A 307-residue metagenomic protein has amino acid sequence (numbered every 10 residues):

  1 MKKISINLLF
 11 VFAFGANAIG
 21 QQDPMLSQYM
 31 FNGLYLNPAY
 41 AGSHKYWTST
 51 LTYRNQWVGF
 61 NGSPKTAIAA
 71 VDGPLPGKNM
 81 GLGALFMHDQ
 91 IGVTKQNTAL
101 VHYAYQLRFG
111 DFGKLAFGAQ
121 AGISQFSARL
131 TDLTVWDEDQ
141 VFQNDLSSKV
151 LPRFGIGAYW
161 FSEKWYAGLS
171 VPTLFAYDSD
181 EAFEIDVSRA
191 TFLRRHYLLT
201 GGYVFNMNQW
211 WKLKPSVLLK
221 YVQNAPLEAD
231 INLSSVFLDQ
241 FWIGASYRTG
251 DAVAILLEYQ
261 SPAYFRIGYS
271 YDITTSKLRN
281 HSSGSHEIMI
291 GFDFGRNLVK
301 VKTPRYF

Functional and structural regions predicted by a protein language model:
M1-I4, F109-D111: Positively charged n-region of N-terminal signal peptides that target proteins for export
K2-I6, Q22-D23: Short, basic/polar N-terminal leader/transit segment immediately after the initiator methionine
I4-G15: Sec-dependent N-terminal signal peptides
Q21-F307: Subset of outer-membrane beta-barrel
